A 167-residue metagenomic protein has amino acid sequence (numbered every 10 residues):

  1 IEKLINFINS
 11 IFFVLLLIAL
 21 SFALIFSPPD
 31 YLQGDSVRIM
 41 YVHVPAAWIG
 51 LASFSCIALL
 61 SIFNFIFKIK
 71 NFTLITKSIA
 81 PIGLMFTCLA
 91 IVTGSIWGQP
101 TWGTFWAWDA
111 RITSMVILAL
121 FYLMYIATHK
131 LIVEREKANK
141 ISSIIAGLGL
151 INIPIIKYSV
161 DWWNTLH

Functional and structural regions predicted by a protein language model:
I1-H167: Polytopic transmembrane helical bundles with strong interfacial aromatic enrichment
